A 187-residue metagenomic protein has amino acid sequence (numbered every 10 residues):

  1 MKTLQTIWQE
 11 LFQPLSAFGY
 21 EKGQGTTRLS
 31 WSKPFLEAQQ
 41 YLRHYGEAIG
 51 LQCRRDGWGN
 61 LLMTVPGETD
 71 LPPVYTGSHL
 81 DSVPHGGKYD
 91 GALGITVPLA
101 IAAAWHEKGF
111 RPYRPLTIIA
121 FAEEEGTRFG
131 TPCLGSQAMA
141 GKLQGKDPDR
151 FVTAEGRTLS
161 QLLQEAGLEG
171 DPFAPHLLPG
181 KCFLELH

Functional and structural regions predicted by a protein language model:
K2-S32, A122: N-terminal capping segment at the start of a domain
E10-Y20, A38, V65-P66, D70-V74: N-terminal glycine-rich anion-binding loops that anchor highly charged ligand groups
Y20-P66: A non-catalytic alpha/beta surface segment that caps or lines the substrate-entry region of metallo-dependent hydrolase
Y45, I49, L61-L93, P98: Catalytic-core environment of secreted peptidases
T69-V74, R111-L116, L178-C182: Short coil/turn connectors at secondary-structure junctions
T76, G86-E124: Alpha-helical metal-binding/catalytic segments enriched in His/Glu/Asp
D81, E123-E124, G130-H187: Midchain, well-structured core segments that form catalytic/ion-binding scaffolds
